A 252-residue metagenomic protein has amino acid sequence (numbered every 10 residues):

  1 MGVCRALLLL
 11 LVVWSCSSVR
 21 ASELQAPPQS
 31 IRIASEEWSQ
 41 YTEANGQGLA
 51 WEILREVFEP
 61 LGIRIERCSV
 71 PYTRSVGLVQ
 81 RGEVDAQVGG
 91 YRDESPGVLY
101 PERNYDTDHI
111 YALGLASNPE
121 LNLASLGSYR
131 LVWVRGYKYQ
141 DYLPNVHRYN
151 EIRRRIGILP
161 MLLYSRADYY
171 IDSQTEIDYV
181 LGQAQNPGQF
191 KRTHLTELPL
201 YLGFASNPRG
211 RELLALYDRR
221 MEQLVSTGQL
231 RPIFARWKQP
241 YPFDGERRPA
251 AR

Functional and structural regions predicted by a protein language model:
S22-V98, V132, W237: Extracytoplasmic small-molecule ligand-binding "clamshell" domains of the periplasmic binding protein/Venus flytrap
S35-E36, T107-I110, G182-M221, Y241-A251: Periplasmic-binding protein-like
L49, I53, S125, S173 (+3 more regions): Short amphipathic alpha-helical coupling segments at ligand-binding clamshell hinges and other catalytic/signaling
R64-P71, H147-M161, R192: Short beta-strand-to-loop elements that line the ligand-binding cleft of bilobed periplasmic-binding protein-like
T73-D85, S125-G127, I156-E176, G182-A184: Short helices/loops that flank or line small-molecule/ion binding pockets
Q80, G90-V98, D168-T196: A ligand-binding cleft/hinge motif common to bilobed small-molecule-binding domains
L113-L131: Flexible hinge/capping segments at coil-to-helix
K138-R154, F190, M221-R252: Ligand-binding clefts/hinges and TM-proximal coupling segments of bilobed small-molecule sensing domains
